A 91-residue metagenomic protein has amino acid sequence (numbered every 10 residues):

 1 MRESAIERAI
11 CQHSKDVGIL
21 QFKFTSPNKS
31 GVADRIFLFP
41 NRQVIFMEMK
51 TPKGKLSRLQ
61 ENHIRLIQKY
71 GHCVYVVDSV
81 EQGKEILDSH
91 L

Functional and structural regions predicted by a protein language model:
M1-L91: Catalytic phosphate/metal-binding cores of nucleic-acid and nucleotide-processing enzymes, i.e., regions that mediate
